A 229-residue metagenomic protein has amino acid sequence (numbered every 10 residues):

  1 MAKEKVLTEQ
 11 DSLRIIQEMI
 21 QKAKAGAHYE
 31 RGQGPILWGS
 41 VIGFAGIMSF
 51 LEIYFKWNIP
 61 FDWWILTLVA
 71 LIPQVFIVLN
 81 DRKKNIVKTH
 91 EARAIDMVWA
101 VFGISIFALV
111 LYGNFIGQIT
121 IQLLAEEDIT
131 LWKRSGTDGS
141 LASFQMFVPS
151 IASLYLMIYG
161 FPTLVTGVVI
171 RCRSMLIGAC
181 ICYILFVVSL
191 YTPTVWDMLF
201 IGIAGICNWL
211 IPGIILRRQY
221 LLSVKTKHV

Functional and structural regions predicted by a protein language model:
M1-G32: N-terminal juxtamembrane cytosolic/stromal segments of multi-pass membrane proteins
K22, V75-E91, F161-V168, L210-R217: C-terminal ends of transmembrane helices
E30-Q122: Selected alpha-helical membrane-embedding segments in polytopic membrane proteins
F55-W63, F144-F147, T192-F200: Membrane-helix interface and helix-disruption motif detector
W63-A70, Y155-L156, F200-N208: Hydrophobic core segments of alpha-helical transmembrane domains in multi-pass membrane proteins
A94-S105, L124-R134, V188-P193, L210-L221: Alpha-helical membrane-embedding segments and immediately adjacent membrane-interface amphipathic helices
I104-M175: Membrane-proximal helix-loop-helix units in multi-pass membrane proteins
Y159-V229: Terminal transmembrane helical module of multi-pass membrane proteins
